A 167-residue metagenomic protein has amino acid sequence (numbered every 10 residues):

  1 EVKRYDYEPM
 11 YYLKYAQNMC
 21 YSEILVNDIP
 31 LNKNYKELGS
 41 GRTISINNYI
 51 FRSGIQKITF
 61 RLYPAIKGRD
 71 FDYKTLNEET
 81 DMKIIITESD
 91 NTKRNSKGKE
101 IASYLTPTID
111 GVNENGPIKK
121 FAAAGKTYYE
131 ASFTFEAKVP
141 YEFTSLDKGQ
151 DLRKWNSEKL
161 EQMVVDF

Functional and structural regions predicted by a protein language model:
E1-Y21, L62-F167: Beta-strand-rich recognition domains
Y21-E37: Short strand-turn-strand beta-turns centered on an Asx-Gly dipeptide
V26, I58-F60, I86: Hydrophobic side chains in beta-strands
N32-N34, T59, T92-R94: Residues in flexible loops and secondary-structure boundaries
K36-G41, P107-D110: A short, sequence-level motif marking secondary-structure junctions
R42-Y49: Exposed aromatic-hydrophobic patches
R52-Y63: Short, well-structured beta-strand segments within conserved domains
